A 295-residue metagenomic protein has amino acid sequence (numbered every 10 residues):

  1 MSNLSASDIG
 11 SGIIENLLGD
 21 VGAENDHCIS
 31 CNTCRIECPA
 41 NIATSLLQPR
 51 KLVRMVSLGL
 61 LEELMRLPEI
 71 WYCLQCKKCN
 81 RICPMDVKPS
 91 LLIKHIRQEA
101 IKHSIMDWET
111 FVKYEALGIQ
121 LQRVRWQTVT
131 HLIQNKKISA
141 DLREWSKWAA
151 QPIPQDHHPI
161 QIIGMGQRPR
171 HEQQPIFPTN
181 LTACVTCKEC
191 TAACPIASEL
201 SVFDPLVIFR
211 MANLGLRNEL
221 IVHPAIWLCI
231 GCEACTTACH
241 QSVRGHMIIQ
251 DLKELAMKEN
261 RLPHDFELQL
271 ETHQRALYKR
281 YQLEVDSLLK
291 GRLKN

Functional and structural regions predicted by a protein language model:
M1-L61, Y72, R81, M85-R217 (+1 more regions): Non-ligating segments of multi-cofactor redox enzymes
L61-I70, R217-I226: Short linker/helix segments within small regulatory modules
I70-C73, I96, I226-C229: Short alpha-helical scaffolding segments that buttress acidic/His motifs in well-ordered protein cores
Q75-K77, E233: Compact, basic/aliphatic-enriched, mixed alpha/beta core segments that act as assembly/interaction modules in small
